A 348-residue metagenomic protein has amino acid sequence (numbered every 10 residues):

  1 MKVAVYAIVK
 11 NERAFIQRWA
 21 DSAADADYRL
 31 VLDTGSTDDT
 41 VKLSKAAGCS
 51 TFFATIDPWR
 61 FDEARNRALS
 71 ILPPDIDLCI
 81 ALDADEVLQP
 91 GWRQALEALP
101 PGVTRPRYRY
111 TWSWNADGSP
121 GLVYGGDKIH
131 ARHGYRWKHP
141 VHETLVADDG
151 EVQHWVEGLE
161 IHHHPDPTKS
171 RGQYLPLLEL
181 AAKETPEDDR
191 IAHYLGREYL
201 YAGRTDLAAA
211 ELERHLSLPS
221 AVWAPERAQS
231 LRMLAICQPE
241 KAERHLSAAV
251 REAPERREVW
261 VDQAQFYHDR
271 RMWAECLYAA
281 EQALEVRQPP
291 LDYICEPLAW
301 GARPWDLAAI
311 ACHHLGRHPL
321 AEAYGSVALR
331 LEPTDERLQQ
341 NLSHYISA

Functional and structural regions predicted by a protein language model:
A7-Y28: Short, well-formed alpha-helical segments that are part of the catalytic scaffolds of diverse glycosyltransferases
A14-Q17, D38-A47, G91: Acidic helix N-cap motif at the loop->helix transition within catalytic regions of sugar-transfer enzymes
S22, L32-K45, I56-P58, D83-V87: A conserved acidic beta->alpha catalytic loop
D62-L69, L88-A210, R214, S220: Catalytic-site signature of metal-activated, phosphate-bearing donor transferases, centered on the GT-A/GT-A-like
N66-L78: Active-site nucleotide-sugar/metal-binding loop of Leloir-type enzymes
